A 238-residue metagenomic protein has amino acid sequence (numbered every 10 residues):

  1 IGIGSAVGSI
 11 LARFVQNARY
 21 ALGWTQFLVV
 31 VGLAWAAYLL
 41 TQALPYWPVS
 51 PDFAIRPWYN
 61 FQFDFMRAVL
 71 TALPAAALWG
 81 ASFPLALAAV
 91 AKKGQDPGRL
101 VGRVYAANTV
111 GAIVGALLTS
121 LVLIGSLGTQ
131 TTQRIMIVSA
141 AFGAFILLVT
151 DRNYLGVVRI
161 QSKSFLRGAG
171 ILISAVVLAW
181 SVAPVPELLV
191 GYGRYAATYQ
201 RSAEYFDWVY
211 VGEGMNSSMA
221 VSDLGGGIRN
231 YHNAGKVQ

Functional and structural regions predicted by a protein language model:
I1-Q238: Alpha-helical transmembrane segments of multi-pass membrane proteins
